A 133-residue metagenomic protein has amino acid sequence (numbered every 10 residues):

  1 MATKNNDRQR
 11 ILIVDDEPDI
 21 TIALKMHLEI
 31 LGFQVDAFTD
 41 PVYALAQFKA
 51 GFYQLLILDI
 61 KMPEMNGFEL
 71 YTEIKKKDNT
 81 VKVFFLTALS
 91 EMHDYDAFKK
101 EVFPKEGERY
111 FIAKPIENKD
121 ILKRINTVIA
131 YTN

Functional and structural regions predicted by a protein language model:
M1-R10, E117-N133: Non-catalytic signal-transmission and effector/linker regions of two-component phosphorelay proteins
D15, D59, T87: Active-site residues of response regulator receiver
P18-D36: Two-component/phosphorelay signaling modules centered on CheY-like receiver
A37-L55: Acidic, metal-coordinating helix/loop segments flanking the phosphotransfer/catalytic sites of two-component signaling
T39-D40, N66-L70: Acidic catalytic/metal-coordinating carboxylates
A46, F68-N79, K100: Short amphipathic alpha-helix used as the core "switch/output" element in two-component signaling
M62: Receiver (REC) domain active-site loop signature in two-component systems and cognate sites in sensor histidine kinases
E69, S90-I112, K119, K123: Alpha4 helix (beta4-alpha4-beta5 surface) of REC/receiver domains from two-component response regulators
